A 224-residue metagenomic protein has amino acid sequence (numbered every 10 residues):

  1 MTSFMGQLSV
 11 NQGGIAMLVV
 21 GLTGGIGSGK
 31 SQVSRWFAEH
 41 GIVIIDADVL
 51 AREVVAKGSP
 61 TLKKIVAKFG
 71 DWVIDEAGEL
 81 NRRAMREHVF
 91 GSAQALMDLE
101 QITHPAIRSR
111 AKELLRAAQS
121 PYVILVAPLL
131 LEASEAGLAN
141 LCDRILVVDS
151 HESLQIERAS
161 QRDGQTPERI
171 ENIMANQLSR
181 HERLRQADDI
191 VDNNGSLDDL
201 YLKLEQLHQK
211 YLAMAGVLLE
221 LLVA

Functional and structural regions predicted by a protein language model:
T2-L80, E205, Q209-A224: Glycine-rich phosphate-binding loop of ATP-dependent small-molecule kinases
L18-V20, P121-L125: Generic beta-sheet signal
V43, R144, D188-D189: Well-ordered beta-strand positions
D46-A47, V147, D192: Residues at the ends of beta-strands that form strand-to-helix hinge/output surfaces
V49-Y122: ATP-dependent small-molecule kinase phosphotransfer cores that center on conserved nucleotide phosphate-binding segments
L62-V66, E152-S160, P167, E171: An amphipathic alpha-helix signature
I107-A111, Q119, A136-G137, Q161 (+2 more regions): Small-molecule kinase domains that catalyze NTP-dependent phosphoryl transfer to phosphate-bearing small molecules
S109-R116, V123-R158: ATP-dependent NMP and nucleoside kinases share a basic, alpha-helical "lid"
